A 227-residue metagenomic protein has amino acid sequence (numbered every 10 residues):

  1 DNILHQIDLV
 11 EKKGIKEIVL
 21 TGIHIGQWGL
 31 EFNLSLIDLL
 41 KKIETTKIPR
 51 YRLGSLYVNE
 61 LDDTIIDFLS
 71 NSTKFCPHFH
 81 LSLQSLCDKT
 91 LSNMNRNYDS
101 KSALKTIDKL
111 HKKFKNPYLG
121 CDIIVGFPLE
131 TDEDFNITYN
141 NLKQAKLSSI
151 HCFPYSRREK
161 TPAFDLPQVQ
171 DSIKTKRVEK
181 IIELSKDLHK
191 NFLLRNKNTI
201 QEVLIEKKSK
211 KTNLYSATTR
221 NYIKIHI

Functional and structural regions predicted by a protein language model:
D1: Canonical Radical SAM [4Fe-4S] cluster-binding loop centered on the CxxxCxxC motif and its immediate flanking residues
Q6: S-adenosyl-L-methionine-dependent methyltransferase catalytic core, i.e., the SAM/SAH-binding region
E11-D132, K143-Q144: Conserved SAM/AdoMet-binding glycine-rich loop
W28-E44, Y155-D187: Radical SAM enzyme [4Fe-4S]-AdoMet core and its adjacent flexible, acidic and glycine-rich loops/tails across
I150: Mid-domain, small-residue-enriched loop/turn segments at the edges of structured enzyme/sensor domains
D165-I227: Terminal RNA-binding accessory module
